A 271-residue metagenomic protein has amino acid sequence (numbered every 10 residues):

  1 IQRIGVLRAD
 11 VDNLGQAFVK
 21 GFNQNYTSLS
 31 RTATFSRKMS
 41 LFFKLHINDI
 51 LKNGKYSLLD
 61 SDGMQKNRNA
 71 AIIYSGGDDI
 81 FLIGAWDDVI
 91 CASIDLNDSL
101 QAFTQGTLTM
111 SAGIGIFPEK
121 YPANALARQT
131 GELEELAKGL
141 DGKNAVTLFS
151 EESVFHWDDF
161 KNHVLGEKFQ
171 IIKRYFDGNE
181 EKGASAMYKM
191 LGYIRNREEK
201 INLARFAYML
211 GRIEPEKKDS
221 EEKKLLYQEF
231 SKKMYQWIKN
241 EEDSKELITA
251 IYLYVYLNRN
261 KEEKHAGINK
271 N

Functional and structural regions predicted by a protein language model:
I1-N271: Charged, helix-rich terminal subdomains or tails
